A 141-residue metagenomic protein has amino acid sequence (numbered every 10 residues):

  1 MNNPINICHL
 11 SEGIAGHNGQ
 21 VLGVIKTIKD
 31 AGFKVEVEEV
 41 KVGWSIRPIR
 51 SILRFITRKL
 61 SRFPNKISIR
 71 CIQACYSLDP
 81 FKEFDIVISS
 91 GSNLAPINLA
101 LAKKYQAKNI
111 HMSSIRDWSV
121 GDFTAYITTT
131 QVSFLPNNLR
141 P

Functional and structural regions predicted by a protein language model:
N2-C8: Extreme N-terminal starter segment of soluble prokaryotic enzymes
H9, I14-A31, V37-N138: Active-site and donor-binding regions of nucleotide-sugar-utilizing enzymes
